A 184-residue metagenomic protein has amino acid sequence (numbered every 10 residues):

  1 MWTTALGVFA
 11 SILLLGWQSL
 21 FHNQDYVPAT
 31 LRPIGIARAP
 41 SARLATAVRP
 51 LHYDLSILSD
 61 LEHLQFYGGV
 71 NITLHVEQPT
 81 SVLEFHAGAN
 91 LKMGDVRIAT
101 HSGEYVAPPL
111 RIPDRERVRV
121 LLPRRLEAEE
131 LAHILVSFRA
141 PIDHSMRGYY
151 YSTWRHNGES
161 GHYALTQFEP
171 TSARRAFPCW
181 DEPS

Functional and structural regions predicted by a protein language model:
M1-S184: Acidic/His-enriched low-complexity segments
